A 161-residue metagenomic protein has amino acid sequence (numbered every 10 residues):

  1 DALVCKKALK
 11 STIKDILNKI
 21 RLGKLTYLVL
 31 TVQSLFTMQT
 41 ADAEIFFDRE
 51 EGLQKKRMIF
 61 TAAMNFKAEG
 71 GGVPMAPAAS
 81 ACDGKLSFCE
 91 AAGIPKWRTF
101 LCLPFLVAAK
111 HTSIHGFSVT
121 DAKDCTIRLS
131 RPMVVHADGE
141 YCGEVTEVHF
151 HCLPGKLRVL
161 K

Functional and structural regions predicted by a protein language model:
D1-K161: Long C-terminal subdomains/extensions of small-metabolite kinases
